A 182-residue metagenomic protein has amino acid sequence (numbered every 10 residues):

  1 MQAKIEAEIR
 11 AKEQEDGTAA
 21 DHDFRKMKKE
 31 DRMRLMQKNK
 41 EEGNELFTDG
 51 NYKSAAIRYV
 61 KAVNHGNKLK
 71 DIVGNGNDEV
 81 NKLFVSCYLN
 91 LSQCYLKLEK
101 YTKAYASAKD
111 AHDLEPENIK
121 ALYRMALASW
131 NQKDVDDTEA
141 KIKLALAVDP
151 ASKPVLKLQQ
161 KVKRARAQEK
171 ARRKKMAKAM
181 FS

Functional and structural regions predicted by a protein language model:
K29, R34-Q37, D78, V85 (+2 more regions): Start-of-helix signal in alpha-solenoid helical-repeat scaffolds, especially tetratricopeptide repeats
Y52-A121: Alpha-helical adaptor scaffolds
A62-V63, K133-P154, Q160-A167: TPR/TPR-like (Sel1-like) alpha-helical repeat modules
V85-Y95, D137-A140, K161-S182: Alpha-helical linker/edge segments of TPR/alpha-solenoid repeat scaffolds and analogous pre-/post-domain helices
